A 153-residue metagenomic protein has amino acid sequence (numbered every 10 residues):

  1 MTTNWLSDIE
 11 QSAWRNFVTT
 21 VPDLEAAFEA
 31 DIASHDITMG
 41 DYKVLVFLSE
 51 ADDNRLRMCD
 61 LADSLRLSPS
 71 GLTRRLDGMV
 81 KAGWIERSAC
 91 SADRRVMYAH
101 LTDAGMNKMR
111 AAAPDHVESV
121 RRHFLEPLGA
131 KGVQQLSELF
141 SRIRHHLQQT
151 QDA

Functional and structural regions predicted by a protein language model:
M1-D8, A130-A153: C-terminal regulatory/oligomerization modules of transcriptional regulators
M1-H35, W84: N-terminal leader segment of winged-helix/HTH proteins
N16, K43-F47, N107: Pre-recognition alpha-helix immediately N-terminal to the DNA-recognition helix within helix-turn-helix or winged-helix
F17-T20, L24, F28, L65 (+3 more regions): Alpha-helical linker/hinge and terminal dimerization helices associated with HTH transcriptional regulators
P22, A26-S70: N-terminal helix-turn-helix DNA-binding core of bacterial DNA-binding proteins
D77-E138: Charged, amphipathic alpha-helical coiled-coil/dimerization segments
